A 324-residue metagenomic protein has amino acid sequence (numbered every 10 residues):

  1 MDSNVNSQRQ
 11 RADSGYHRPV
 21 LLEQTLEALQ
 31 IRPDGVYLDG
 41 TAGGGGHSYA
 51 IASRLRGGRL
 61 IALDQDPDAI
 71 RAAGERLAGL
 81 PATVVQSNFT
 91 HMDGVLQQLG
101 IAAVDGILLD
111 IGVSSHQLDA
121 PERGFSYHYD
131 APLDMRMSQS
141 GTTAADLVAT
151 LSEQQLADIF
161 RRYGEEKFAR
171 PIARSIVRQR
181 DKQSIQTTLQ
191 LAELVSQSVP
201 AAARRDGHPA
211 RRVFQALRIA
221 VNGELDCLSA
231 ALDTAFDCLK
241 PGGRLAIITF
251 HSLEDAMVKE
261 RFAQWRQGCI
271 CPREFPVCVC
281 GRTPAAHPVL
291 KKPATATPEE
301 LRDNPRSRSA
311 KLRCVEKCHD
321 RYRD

Functional and structural regions predicted by a protein language model:
M1-D324: S-adenosyl-L-methionine-dependent methyltransferase catalytic core, i.e., the SAM/SAH-binding region
